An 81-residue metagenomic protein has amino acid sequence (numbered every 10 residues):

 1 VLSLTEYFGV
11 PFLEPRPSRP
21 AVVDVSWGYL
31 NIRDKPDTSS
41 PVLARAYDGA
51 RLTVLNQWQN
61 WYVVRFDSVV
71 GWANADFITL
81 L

Functional and structural regions predicted by a protein language model:
L2-D34, A44-R51, L55-W58, F77-L81: SH3-family beta-barrel domains
D37-S40: Short, solvent-exposed loop/turn positions at domain surfaces that link secondary-structure elements or cap domain
G49, Y62-F66: SH3/SH3-like beta-barrel fold
R65-D76: Short, compositionally biased
